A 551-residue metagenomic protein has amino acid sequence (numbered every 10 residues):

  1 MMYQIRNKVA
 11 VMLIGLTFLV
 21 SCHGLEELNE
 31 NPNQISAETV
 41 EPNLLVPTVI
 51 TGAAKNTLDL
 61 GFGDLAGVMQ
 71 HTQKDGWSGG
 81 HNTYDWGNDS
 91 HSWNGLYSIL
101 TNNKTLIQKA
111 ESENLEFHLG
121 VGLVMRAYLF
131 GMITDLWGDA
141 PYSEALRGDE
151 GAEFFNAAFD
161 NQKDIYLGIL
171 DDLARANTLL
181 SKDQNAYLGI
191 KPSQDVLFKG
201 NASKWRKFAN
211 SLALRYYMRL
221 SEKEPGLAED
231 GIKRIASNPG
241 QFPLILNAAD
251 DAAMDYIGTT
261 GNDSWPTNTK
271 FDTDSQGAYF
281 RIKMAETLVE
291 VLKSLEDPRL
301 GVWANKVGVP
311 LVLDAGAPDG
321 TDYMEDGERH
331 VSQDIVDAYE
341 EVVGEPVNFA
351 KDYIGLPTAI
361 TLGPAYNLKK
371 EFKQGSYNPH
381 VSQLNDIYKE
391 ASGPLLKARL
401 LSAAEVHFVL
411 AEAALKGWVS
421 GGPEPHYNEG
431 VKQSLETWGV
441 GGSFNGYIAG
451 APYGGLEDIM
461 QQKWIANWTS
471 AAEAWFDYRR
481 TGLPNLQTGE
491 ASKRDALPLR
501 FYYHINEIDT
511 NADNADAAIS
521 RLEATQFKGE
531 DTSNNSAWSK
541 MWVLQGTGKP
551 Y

Functional and structural regions predicted by a protein language model:
M2, T39-N43, I235-A236, E290-S294 (+6 more regions): A general structural signal for short secondary-structure junctions and capping/turn motifs
M2-A10: Bacterial N-terminal signal peptides that target proteins for export
A10-V20: Bacterial N-terminal signal peptides
C22-G76, W86-G87, Y97, T101 (+3 more regions): Membrane-proximal, proline-rich intrinsically disordered regions
L25-L28, Y388, G439-S443: Short acidic (Asp/Glu) and glycine-rich catalytic loops that position anionic groups and cofactors
T72-M125, G131-Q433, Y453-G454, P550-Y551: Structured, solvent-exposed acidic/aromatic patches
H407, L415-W418, Y427, V431-Y551: C-terminal functional modules
